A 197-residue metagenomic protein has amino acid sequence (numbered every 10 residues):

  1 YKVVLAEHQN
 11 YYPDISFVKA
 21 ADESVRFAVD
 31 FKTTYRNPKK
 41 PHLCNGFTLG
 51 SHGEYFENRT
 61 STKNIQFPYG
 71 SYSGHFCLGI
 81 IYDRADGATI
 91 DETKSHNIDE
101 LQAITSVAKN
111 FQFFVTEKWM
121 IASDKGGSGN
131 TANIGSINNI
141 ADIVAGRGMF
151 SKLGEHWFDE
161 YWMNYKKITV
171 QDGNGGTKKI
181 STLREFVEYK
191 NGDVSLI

Functional and structural regions predicted by a protein language model:
K2-Y11, A21-F27, T33-I197: Nucleic-acid endonuclease domains
P13-I15: Acidic helix-start/capping segments at beta-turn-to-alpha-helix junctions
